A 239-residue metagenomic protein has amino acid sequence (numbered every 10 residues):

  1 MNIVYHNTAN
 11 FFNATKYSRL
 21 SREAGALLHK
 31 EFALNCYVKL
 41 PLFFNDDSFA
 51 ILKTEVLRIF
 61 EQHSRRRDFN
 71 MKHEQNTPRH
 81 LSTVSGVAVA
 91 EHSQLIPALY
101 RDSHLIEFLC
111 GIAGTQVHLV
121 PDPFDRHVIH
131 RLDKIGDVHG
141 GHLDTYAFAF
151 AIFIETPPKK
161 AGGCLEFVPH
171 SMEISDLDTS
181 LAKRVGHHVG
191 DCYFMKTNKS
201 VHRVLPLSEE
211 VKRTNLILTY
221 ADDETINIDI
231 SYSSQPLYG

Functional and structural regions predicted by a protein language model:
M1-R22, A26-L27, K160, L165-G239: Conserved double-stranded beta-helix
M1-T77, D102-S103, P236-G239: N-terminal auxiliary "cap/dimerization" subdomain that precedes the catalytic jelly-roll/cupin core of mononuclear
G25, V89, D102-I106, A147 (+1 more regions): A structural signal for well-ordered alpha-helical scaffolds and beta->alpha junctions
Y37, T145-A149, V201, R213-N215: Extracellular structured ligand-interaction cores
L42-H63, N76-F124: Signature of the catalytic double-stranded beta-helix
V56, I154, Y220-D222: Short beta-strand segments enriched in hydrophobic/aromatic residues within well-folded beta-rich domains
I59-Q62, P157, D223: Phosphate/oxyanion-binding loops and surfaces in catalytic or ligand/nucleic-acid-binding neighborhoods
E107-F194, N198-K199, D229: Catalytic core of non-heme Fe(II) oxygenases with the double-stranded beta-helix
